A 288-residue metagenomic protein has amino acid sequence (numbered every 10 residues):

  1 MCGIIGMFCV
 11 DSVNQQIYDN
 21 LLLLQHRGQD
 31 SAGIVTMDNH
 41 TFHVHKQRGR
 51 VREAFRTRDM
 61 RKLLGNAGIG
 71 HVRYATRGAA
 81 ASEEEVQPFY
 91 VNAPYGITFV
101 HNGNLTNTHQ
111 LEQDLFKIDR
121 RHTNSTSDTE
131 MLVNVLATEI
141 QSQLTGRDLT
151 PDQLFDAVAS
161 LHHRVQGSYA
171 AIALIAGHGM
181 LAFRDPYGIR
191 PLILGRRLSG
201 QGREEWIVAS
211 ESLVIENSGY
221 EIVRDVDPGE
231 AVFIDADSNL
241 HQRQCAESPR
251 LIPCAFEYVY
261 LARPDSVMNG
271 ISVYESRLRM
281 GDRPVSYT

Functional and structural regions predicted by a protein language model:
M1-Y287: Conserved short alpha-helical segments that host acidic/polar catalytic motifs at enzyme active sites
